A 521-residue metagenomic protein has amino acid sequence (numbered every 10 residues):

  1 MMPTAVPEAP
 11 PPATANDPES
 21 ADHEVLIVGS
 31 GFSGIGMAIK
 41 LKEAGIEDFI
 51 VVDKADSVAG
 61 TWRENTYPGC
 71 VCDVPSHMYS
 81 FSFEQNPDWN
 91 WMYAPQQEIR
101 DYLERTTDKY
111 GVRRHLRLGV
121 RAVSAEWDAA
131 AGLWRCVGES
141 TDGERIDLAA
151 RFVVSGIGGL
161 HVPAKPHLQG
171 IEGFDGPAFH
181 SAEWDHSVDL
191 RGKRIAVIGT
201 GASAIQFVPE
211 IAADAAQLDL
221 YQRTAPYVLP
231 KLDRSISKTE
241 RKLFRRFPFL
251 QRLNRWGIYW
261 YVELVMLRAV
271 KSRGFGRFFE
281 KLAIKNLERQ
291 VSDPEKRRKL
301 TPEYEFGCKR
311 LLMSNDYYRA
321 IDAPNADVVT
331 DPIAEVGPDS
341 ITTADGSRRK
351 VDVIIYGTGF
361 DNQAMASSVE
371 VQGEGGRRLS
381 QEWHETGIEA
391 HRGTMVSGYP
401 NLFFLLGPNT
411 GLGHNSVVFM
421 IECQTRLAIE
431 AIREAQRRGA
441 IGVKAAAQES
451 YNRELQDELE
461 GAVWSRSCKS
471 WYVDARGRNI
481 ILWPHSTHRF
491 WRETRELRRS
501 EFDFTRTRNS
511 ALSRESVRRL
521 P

Functional and structural regions predicted by a protein language model:
A15-V28, F32, G36-S57, S155-S292 (+5 more regions): Rossmann-like dinucleotide-binding core of oxidoreductases
H23, D142-F152, L190-R191, A344-V353: Core beta-strand elements of the Rossmann-like FAD/NAD(P) dinucleotide-binding domain in flavoenzyme oxidoreductases
H23-L116, Q222-R223, R289-E295: Beta1-alpha1 glycine-rich phosphate/pyrophosphate-binding loop at the start of Rossmann-like nucleotide-binding domains
N86-R105, R117, I198, V270-F279 (+1 more regions): Short beta-strand to alpha-helix junction loop
W91-H161: Feature captures the FAD/FMN-dependent oxidoreductase FAD-binding
L118-L133, A326-A344: A conserved short coil-to-beta-strand element within the FAD-binding core of flavoproteins
K165-A178, T342-G393: Central helical "cap/lid" subdomain
Y227-P230, P248, E389-A390, F403-P521: C-terminal, flexible cofactor-proximal segment of oxidoreductases
